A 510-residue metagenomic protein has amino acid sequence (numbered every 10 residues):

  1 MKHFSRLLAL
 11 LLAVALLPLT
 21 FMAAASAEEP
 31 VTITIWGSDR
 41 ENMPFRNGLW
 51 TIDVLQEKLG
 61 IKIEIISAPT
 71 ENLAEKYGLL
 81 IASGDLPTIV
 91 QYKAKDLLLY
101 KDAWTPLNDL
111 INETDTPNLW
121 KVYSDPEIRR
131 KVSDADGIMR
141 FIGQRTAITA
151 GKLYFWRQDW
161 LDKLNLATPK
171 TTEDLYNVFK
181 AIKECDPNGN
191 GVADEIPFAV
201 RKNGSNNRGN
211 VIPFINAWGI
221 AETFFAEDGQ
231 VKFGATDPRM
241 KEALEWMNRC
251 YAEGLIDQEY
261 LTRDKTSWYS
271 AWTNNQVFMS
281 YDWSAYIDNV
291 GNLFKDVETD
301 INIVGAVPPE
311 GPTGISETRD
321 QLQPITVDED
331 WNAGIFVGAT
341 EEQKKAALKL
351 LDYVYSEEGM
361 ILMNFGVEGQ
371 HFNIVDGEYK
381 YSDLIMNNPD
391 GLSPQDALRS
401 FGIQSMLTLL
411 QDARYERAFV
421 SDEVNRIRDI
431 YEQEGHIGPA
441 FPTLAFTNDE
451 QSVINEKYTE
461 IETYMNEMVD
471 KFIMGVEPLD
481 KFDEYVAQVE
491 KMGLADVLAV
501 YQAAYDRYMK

Functional and structural regions predicted by a protein language model:
M1-L11: Bacterial N-terminal signal peptides that target proteins for export
A9-T20: Bacterial N-terminal signal peptides
M22-L175, N207-P213, E222-A226, V231-A235 (+2 more regions): Conserved N-terminal structural module of periplasmic/extracytoplasmic solute-binding proteins
E29-I33, L59-I63, G84-T88, D102-T105 (+6 more regions): Loop/turn elements at helix/coil->beta-strand transitions in domains of secreted/extracellular proteins
S38, K349-E467, V476: Conserved small-residue motifs centered on glycine
D39-F45, W50, L55, A150 (+4 more regions): Extracytoplasmic/periplasmic substrate-binding proteins
D134-N207, F225-A271, Q276, A333-A346 (+5 more regions): Helix-loop-helix "hinge/cap" segment bordering the ligand-binding cleft or interdomain interface
R249-Y251, W268-N292, T299-N302, V307-S400: Glycine-rich, aromatic-lined ligand/substrate-binding cores of catalytic and carbohydrate-binding domains
